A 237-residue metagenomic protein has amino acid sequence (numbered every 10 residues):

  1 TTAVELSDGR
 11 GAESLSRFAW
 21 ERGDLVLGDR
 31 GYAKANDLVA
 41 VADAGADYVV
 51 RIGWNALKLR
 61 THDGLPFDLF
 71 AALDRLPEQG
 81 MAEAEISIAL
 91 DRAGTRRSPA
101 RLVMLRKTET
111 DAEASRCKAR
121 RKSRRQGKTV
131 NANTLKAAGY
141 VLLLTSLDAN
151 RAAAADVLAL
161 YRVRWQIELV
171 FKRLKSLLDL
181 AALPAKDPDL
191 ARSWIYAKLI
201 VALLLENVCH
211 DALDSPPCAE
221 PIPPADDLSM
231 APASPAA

Functional and structural regions predicted by a protein language model:
T1-A237: Single, function-defining residue in the core of a domain
